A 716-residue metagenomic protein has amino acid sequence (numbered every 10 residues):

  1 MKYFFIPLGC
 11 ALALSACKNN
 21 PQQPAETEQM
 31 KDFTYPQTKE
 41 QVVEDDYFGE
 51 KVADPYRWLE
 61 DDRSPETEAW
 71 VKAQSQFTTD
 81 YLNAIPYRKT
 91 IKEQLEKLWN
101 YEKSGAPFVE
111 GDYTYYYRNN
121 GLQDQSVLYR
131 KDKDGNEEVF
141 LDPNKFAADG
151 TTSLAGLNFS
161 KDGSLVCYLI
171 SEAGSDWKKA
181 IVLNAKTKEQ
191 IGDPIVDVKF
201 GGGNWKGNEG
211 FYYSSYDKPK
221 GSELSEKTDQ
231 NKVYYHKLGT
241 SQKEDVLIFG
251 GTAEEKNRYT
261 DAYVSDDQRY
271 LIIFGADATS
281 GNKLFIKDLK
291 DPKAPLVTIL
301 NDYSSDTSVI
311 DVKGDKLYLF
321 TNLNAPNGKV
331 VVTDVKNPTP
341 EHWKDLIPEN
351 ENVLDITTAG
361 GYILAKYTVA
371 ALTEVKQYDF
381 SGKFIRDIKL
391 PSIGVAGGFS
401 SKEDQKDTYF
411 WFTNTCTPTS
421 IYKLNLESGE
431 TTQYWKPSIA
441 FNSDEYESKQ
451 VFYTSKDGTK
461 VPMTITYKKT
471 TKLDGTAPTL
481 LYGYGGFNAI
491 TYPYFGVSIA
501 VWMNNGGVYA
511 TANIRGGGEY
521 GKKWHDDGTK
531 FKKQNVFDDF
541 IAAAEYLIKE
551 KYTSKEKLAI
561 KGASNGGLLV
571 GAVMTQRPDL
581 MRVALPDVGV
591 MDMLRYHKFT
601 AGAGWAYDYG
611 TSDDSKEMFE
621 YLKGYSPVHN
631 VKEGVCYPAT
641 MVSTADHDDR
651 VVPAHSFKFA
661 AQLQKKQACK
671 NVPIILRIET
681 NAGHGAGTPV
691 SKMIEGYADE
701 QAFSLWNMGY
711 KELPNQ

Functional and structural regions predicted by a protein language model:
L14-A16: C-terminal motif of bacterial Sec signal peptides marking the signal peptidase cleavage site
P65-N158, L169, R258-D288, K293-V312 (+6 more regions): Non-catalytic accessory segments flanking enzyme active sites
T114, G163-C167, F211-Y212, L271 (+3 more regions): Hydrophobic beta-strand positions that form the internal "hydrophobic ladder" of WD40/Gbeta-like beta-propeller blades
N119-S126, A147-T151, I170-K179, P194-K199 (+7 more regions): A flexible loop/linker signature enriched in serine peptidases of the S9 family
R130-K131, I181-A185, D229-G239, F285-L289 (+2 more regions): Beta-propeller blade signature
V139-G202, N208: A conserved hydrophobic secondary-structure block that centers on an alpha-helix together with its immediately flanking
N144-S160, I170-S175, E189, L424-E430 (+6 more regions): Cap/lid segment of the alpha/beta-hydrolase catalytic domain
T511-Q716: Active-site-proximal cap/loop segments of hydrolase catalytic domains
